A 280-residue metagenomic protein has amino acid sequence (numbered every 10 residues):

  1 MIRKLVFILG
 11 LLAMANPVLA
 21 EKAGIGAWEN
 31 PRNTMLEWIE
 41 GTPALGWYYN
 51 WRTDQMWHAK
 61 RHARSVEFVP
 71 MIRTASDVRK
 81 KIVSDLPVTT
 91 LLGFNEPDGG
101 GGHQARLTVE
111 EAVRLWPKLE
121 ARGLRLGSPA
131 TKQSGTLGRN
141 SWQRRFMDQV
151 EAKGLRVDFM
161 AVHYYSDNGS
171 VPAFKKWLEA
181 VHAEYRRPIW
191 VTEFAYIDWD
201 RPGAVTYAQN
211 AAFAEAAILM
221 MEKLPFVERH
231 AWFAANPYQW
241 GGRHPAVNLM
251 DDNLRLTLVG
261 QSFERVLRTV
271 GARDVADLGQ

Functional and structural regions predicted by a protein language model:
F7-I8, V18: Cleavable N-terminal signal peptides
M14-A15: N-terminal signal peptide c-region/cleavage motif recognized by signal peptidases
K22-L91, G99, T108: N-terminal carbohydrate-binding/catalytic regions of secreted carbohydrate-active enzymes
N30-R32, R52-M56, R73-V78, N95-G100 (+5 more regions): Solvent-exposed loop/turn segments at secondary-structure junctions within structured extracellular/periplasmic domains
N50, P70, T89, N95 (+3 more regions): Aromatic- and acid-rich polysaccharide-binding/catalytic face of secreted or lumenal carbohydrate-active enzymes
A63-M71, M220, L224-Q280: Aromatic-rich peripheral "rim/lid" segments of glycoside hydrolase catalytic domains that contact and position glycan
A112-G127, K153, V181-R186: Active-site neighborhood of glycoside hydrolase catalytic domains
S128-L137, E184-A214, W232-M250: Active-site clefts of carbohydrate-active enzymes
